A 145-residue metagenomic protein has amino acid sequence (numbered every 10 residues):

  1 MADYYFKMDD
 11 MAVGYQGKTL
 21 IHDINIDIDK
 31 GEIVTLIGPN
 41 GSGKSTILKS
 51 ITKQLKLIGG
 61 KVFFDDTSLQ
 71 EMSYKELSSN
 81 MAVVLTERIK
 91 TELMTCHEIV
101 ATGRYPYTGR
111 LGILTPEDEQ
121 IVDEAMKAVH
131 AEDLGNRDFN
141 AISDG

Functional and structural regions predicted by a protein language model:
F6, I21-D23, G135: Conserved structural motif at the start of ABC-family nucleotide-binding domains
K18-T19, K75: Short coil-to-beta microelement around the adenine-binding A-loop and adjacent beta1/P-loop entry of ABC ATPase
I37-P39: The feature captures the beta-strand-to-loop junction immediately N-terminal to the Walker
T52: Helix-to-loop junction immediately C-terminal to a conserved catalytic motif
G60-S68, L77: Conserved ABC transporter NBD signature motif
A101, P116-G135: Conserved ABC ATPase "signature" region
G112-L114, D138-G145: Conserved ABC ATPase signature
